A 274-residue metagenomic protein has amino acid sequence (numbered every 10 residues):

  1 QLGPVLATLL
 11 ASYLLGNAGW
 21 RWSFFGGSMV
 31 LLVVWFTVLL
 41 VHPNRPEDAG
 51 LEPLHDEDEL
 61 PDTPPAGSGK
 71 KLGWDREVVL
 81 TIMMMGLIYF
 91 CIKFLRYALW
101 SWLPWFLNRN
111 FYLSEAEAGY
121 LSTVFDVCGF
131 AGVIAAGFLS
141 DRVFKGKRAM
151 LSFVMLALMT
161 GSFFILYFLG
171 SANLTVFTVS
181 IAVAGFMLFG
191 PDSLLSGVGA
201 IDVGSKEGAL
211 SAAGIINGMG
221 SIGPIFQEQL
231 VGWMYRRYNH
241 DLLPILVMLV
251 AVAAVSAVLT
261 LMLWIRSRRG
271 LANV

Functional and structural regions predicted by a protein language model:
Q1-E47: Helix-loop-helix hairpin linking two adjacent transmembrane segments in secondary transporters
Q1-L9, L15, G129, N217-Q227: Glycine-rich segments within core transmembrane alpha-helices of 12-TM secondary carriers
G16-S28, K147-M150, V231-A253: A membrane-interface helix-boundary motif in multi-pass transporters
L40-K71, N273-V274: Flexible cytoplasmic inter-helical loops of multi-pass small-molecule transporters
V78-A136, D192-G197, P224-V231: Extracytoplasmic gate region of multi-pass secondary transporters
D141-L156: Cytoplasmic membrane-interface "Motif A"-like loop-to-helix N-cap segments of 12-TM Major Facilitator Superfamily
A157-S171: C-terminal ends and interior cores of transmembrane alpha-helices in multi-pass membrane transporters/permeases
K206-Y238: A late C-terminal transmembrane helix in Major Facilitator Superfamily
